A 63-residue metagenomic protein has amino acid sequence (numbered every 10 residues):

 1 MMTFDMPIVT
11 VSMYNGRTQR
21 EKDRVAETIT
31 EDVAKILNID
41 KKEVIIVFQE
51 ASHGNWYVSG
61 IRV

Functional and structural regions predicted by a protein language model:
M1-V63: A domain-level signal for the structural core that forms small-molecule/cofactor-binding pockets and catalytic centers
